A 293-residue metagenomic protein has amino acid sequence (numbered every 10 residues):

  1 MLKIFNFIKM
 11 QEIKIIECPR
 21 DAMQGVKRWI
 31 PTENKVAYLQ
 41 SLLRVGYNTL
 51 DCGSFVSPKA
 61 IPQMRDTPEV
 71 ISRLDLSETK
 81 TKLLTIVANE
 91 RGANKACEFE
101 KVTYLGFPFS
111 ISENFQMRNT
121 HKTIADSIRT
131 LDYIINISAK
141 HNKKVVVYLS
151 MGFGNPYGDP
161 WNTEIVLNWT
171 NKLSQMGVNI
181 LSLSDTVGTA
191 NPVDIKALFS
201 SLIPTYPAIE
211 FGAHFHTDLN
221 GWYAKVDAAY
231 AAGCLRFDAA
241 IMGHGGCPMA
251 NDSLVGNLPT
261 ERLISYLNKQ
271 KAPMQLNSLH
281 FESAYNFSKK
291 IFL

Functional and structural regions predicted by a protein language model:
I4-L293: Catalytic cores and adjacent flexible loops of soluble metabolic enzymes that perform enolate/carbanion chemistry on
